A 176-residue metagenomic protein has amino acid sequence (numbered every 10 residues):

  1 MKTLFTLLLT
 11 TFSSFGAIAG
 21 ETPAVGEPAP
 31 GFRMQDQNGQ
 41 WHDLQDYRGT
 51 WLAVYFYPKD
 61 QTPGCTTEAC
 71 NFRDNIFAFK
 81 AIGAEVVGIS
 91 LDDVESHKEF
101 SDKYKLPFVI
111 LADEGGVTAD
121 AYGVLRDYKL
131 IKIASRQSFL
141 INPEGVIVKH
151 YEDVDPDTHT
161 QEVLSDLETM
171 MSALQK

Functional and structural regions predicted by a protein language model:
F5-G31: N-proximal helix/coil linker or "cap" segments that precede and/or mark the start of modular domains
P23, D36-Q37, I141-N142: Short, acidic, Ser/Thr-enriched surface-loop or helix-capping motifs
A29-P30, W51, S135-Q137: Short loop/turn microsegments at loop-to-beta-strand junctions
F32-W51: A short beta-strand-turn-helix
Q45-T66: Short active-site neighborhood of thiol/selenol oxidoreductases, capturing the structured segment around
T66-L106, V117-T118: Structural microenvironment flanking redox-active thiols in thiol-disulfide oxidoreductases
L106-F108, L125-Y128, K132-F139: Structural micro-motif
I133-K176: Thiol-/selenol-based redox modules, centered on thioredoxin-like and closely related oxidoreductase domains
